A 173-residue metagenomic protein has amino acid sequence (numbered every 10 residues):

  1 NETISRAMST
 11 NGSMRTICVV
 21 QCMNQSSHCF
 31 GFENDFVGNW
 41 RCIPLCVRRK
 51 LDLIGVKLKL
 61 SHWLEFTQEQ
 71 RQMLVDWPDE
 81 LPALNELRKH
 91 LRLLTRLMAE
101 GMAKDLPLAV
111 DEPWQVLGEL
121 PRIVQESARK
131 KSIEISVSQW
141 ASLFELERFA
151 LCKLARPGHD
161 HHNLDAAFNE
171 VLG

Functional and structural regions predicted by a protein language model:
N1-C18: Low-acidity, Ser/Thr- and Arg-rich intrinsically disordered low-complexity segments
C22-R71: The feature marks the first
D52, R92-R148: Short, solvent-exposed interaction modules
L58-D105: Acidic (E/D-rich), amphipathic helical modules within compact regulatory domains
K59-F66, L74-W77, K130-K131, S136-R156: A structural feature that tracks compact, well-ordered secondary-structure segments with a strong bias toward
C152-G173: Glycine-rich, aromatic-bearing surface loops/beta-hairpins
